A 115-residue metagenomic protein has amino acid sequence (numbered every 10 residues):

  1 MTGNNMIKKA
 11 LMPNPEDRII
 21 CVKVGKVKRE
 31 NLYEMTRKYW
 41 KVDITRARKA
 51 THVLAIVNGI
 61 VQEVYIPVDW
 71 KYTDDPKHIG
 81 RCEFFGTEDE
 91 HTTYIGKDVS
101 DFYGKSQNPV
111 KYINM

Functional and structural regions predicted by a protein language model:
M1-V61, H91-M115: Compositionally biased, charged N-terminal/linker segments
Q62-Y72: Short beta-strand-centered aromatic/proline hotspots
I66, P76-K77, K97-D98: Short conserved micro-motifs at the rims of enzyme active sites and ligand-binding pockets
Y72-T87: Short, solvent-exposed secondary-structure boundary/capping segments
